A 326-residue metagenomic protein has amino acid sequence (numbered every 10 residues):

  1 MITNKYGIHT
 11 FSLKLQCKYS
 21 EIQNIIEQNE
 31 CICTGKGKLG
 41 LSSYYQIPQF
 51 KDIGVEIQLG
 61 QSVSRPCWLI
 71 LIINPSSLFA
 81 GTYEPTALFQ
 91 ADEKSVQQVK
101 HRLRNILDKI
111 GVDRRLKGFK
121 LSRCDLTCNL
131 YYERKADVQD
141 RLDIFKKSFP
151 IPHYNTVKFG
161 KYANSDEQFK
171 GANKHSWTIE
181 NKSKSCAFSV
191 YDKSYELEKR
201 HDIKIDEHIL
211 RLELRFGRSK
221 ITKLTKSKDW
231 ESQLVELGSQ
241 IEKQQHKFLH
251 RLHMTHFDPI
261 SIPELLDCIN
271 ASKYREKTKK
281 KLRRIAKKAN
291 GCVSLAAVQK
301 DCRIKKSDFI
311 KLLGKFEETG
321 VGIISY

Functional and structural regions predicted by a protein language model:
M1-G291, Y326: Structured, helix-rich domain cores that form ligand/interaction pockets
A296: Residues within the helices of the helix-turn-helix
K300-K311: Short, basic interhelical loop/turn and adjoining N-cap of the next helix at nucleic-acid- or acidic-partner-contacting
L312, T319: Residues in the recognition helix of alpha-helical DNA-binding motifs
G320-S325: Amphipathic alpha-helical coiled-coil segments
